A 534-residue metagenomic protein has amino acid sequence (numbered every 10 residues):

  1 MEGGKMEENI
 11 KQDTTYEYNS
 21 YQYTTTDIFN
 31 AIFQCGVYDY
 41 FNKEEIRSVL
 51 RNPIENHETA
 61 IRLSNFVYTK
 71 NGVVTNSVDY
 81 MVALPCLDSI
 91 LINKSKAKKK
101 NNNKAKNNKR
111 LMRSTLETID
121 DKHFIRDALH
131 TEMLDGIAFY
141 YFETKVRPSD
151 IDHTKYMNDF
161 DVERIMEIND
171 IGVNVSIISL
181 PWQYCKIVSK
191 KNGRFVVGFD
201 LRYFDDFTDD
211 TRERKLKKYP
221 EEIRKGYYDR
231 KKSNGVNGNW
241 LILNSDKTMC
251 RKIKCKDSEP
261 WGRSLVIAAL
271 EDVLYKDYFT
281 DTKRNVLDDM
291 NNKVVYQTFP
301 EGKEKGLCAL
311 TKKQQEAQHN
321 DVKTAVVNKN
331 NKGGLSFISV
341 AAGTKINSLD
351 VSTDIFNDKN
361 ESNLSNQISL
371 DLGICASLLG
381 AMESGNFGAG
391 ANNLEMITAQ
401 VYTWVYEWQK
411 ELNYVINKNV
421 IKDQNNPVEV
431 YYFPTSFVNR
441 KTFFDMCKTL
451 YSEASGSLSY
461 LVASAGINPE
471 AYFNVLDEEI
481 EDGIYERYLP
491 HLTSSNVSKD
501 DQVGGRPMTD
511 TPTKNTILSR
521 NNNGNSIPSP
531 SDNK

Functional and structural regions predicted by a protein language model:
E2-Y80, S529-N533: N-terminal-proximal low-complexity accessory segments that begin disordered and transition into the first
E8-E17, A97, N101, G226-N386 (+1 more regions): Extended, charged amphipathic alpha-helical segments
N9-S20, Y184, A317, D321-L335 (+1 more regions): C-terminal helix-loop subdomains that flank or include functional centers
T25, N42-I46, T59-A60, A83 (+3 more regions): Short amphipathic alpha-helical segments that mediate assembly, nucleic-acid/protein binding, or membrane association
G36, E45, V49-E58, R62-K99 (+3 more regions): Short, Φ-rich (hydrophobic/aromatic) sequence segments
D39, H57-I61, K70, V74 (+10 more regions): Short secondary-structure junctions and interdomain/linker hinges
R51, E55, Y68, T75 (+13 more regions): Conserved aromatic-histidine-acidic binding/catalytic patches
Y68-W261: Structured, mid-chain assembly/scaffold modules that mediate subunit interfaces within large macromolecular complexes
